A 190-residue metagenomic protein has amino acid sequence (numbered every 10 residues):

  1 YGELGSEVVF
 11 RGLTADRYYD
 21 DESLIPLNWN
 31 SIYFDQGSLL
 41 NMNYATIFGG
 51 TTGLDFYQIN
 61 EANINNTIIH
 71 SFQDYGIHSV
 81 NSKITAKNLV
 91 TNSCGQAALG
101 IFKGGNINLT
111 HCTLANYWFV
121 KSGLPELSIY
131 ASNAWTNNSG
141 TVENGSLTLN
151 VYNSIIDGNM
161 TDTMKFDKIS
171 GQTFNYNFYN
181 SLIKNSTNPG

Functional and structural regions predicted by a protein language model:
Y1-G190: Beta-strand/loop edge motif enriched in small/polar residues
